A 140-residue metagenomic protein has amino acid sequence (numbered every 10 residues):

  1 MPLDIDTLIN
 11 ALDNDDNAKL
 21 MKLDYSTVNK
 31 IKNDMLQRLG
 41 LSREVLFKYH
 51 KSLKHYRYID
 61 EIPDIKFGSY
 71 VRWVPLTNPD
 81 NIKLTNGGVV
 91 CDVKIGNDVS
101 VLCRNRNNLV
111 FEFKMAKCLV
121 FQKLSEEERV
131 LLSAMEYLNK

Functional and structural regions predicted by a protein language model:
M1-A18, R106-K140: Intrinsically disordered, low-complexity, charged/polar segments
T7, K30, D34, K48 (+1 more regions): Exposed alpha-helical structural elements
N17-R38: Ser/Thr/Pro-rich, charge-biased intrinsically disordered regulatory regions of eukaryotic nuclear proteins
I31-F67: Mixed-charge, Lys/Arg-rich low-complexity intrinsically disordered regions
I62-D80: Short coil-to-beta transition motif at edge beta-strands of beta-rich domains
V74, K83, E112-F113: Conserved mixed alpha/beta catalytic, RNA-binding, or beta-rich assembly cores of soluble enzyme, regulatory
N78-D98: Short beta-strand-centered aromatic/proline hotspots
N97-N105: Short, solvent-exposed secondary-structure boundary/capping segments
